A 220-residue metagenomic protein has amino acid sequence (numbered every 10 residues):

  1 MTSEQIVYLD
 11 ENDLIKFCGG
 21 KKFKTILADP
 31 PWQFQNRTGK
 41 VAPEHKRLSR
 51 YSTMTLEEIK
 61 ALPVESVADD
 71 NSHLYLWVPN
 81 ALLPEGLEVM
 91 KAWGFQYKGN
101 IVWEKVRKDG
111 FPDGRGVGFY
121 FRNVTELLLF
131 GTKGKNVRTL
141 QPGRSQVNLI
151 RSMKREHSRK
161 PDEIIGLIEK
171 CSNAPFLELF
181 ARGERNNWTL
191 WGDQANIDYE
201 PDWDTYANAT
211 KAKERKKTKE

Functional and structural regions predicted by a protein language model:
M1-E220: Class I S-adenosyl-L-methionine-dependent methyltransferase catalytic core
